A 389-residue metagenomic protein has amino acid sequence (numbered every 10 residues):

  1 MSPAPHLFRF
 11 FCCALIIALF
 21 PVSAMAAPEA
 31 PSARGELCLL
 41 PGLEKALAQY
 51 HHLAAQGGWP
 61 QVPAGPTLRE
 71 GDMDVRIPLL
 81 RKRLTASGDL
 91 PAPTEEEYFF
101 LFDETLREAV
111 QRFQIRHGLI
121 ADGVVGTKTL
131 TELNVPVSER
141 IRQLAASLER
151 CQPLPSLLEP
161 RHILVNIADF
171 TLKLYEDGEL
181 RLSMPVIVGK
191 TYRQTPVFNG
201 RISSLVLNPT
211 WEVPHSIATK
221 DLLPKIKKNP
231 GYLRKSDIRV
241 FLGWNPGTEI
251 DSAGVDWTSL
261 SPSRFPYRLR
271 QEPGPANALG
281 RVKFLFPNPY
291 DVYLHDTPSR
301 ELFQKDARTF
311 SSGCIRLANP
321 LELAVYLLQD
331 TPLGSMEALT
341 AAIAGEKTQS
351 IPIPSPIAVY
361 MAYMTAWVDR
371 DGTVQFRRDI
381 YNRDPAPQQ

Functional and structural regions predicted by a protein language model:
M1-C12: Bacterial N-terminal signal peptides that target proteins for export
M1-S2, A18, M25-P28: Compositionally biased, intrinsically disordered/low-complexity regions enriched for serine, proline and threonine
F10-P21: Bacterial N-terminal signal peptides
A26-T94, Y98-I120, T127-Q389: Well-ordered beta-sheet/strand-loop patches within structured domains
